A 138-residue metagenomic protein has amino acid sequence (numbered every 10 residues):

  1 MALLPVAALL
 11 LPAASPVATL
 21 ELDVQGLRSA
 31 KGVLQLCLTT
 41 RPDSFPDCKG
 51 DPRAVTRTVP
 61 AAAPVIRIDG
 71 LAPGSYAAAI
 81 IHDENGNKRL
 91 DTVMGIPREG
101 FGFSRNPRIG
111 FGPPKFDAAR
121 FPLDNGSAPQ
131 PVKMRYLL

Functional and structural regions predicted by a protein language model:
L3-A18: Bacterial Sec-dependent signal peptides at the C-terminal "C-region" and cleavage site
T19-G26, L36, V132: A short, amphipathic beta-strand motif
G26, I68-A72: Short, flexible loop/turn segments at beta-strand junctions in immunoglobulin-like and fibronectin type III
Q35-T39, A79: Beta-strand signatures of extracellular beta-sandwich domains
R57-A62, P122-G126: Short proline/glycine- and polar residue-rich coil/turn motifs
G74-I80: A short tyrosine-centered beta-strand micro-motif
E84-T92: Acidic, glycine-anchored loop motifs typical of Ca2+
G100-L137: Extracellular beta-sheet/turn segments enriched in Thr/Pro/Gly and aliphatic residues
